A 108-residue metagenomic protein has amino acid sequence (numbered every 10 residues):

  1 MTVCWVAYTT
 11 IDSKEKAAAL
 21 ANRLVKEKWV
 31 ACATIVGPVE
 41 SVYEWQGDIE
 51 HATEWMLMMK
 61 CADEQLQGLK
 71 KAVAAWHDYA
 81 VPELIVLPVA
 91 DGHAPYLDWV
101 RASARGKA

Functional and structural regions predicted by a protein language model:
M1-A108: Positively charged, small/polar-rich N-terminal and surface patches that mediate targeting and assembly and bind
